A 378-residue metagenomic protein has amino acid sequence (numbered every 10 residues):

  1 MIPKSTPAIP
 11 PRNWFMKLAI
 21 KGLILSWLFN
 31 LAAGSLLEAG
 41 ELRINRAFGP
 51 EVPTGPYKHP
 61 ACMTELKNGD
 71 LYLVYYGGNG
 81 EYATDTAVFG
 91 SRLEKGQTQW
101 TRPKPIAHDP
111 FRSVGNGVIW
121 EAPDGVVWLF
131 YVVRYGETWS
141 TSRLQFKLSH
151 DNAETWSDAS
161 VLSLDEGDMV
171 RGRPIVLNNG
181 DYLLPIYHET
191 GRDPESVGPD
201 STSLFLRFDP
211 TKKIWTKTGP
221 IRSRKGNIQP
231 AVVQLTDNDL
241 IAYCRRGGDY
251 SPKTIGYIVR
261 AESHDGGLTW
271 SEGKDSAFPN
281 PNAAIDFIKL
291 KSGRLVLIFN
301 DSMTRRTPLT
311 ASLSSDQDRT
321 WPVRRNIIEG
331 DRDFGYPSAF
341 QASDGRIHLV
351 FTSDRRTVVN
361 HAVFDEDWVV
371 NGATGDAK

Functional and structural regions predicted by a protein language model:
M1-I20: N-terminal secretory signal peptides that target proteins for export/translocation
A19-G34: Bacterial N-terminal signal peptides
L37-K378: Asp-box/BNR beta-propeller blade signature and adjacent active/binding-site loops in extracellular glycan-interacting
